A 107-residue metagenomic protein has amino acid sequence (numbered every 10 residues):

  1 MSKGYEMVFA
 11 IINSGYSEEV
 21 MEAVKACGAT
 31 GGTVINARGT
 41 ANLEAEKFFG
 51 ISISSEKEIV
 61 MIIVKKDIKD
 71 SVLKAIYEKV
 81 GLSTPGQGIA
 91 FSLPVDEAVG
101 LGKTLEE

Functional and structural regions predicted by a protein language model:
M1-E107: Positively charged, small/polar-rich N-terminal and surface patches that mediate targeting and assembly and bind
